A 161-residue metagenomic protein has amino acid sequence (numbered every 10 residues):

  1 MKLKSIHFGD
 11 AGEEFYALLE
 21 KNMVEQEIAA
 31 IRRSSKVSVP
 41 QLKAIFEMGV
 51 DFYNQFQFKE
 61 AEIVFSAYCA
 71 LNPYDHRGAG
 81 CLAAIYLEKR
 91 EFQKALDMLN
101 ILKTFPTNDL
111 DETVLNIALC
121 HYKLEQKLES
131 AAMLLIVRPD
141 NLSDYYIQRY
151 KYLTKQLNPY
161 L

Functional and structural regions predicted by a protein language model:
M1-P40: Long, contiguous interaction/recruitment modules in multidomain scaffold/adaptor proteins
A17, A44, D51, D97 (+5 more regions): Charged/polar, solvent-exposed surface patches and flexible loops
V39-E112: Alpha-helical adaptor scaffolds
L42, Y86, E91, I117 (+2 more regions): Secondary-structure boundary/capping motif
H76-R77, P106-V114, D140-Y152: Boundary/linker segments of alpha-helical solenoid repeat arrays
A84, T113-Y122: Hydrophobic alpha-helical segments of small multi-pass membrane proteins
L119-Y145, K151-N158: TPR/TPR-like (Sel1-like) alpha-helical repeat modules
